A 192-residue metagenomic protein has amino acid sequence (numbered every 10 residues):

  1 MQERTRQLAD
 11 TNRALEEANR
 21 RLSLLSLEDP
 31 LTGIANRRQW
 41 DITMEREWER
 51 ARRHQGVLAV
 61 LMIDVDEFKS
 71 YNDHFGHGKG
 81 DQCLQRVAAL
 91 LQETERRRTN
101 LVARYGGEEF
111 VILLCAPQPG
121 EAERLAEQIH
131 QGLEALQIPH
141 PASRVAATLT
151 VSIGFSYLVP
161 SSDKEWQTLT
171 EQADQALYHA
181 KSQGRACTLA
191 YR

Functional and structural regions predicted by a protein language model:
Q2-E28, I42: Amphipathic alpha-helical coiled-coil "transmission" helices that mediate dimerization and conformational coupling
S23-I42, I63-G76, Q85: Conserved nucleotide-binding and Mg2+-coordinating catalytic segments in signaling enzymes
S23-L24, R37-V57, A88-R96, C115: Short regulatory alpha-helical coupling segments that immediately precede and/or link into cyclic nucleotide signaling
R50, E93-T99, Q131-R144, Y157-V159 (+1 more regions): Short catalytic/binding micro-motifs of nucleotide second-messenger systems
A59, S152: Cell-envelope/extracellular polymer assembly enzymes that use nucleotide-activated donors
H77, C115, P119, E123-E127 (+1 more regions): Catalytic-core segments of nucleotide cyclases and related cyclic-nucleotide turnover enzymes
A88-Q92, E121-P139, Q172-D174: Alpha-helical scaffold within the catalytic cores of cyclic-nucleotide enzymes
L101-R104: A short pre-motif secondary-structure segment
